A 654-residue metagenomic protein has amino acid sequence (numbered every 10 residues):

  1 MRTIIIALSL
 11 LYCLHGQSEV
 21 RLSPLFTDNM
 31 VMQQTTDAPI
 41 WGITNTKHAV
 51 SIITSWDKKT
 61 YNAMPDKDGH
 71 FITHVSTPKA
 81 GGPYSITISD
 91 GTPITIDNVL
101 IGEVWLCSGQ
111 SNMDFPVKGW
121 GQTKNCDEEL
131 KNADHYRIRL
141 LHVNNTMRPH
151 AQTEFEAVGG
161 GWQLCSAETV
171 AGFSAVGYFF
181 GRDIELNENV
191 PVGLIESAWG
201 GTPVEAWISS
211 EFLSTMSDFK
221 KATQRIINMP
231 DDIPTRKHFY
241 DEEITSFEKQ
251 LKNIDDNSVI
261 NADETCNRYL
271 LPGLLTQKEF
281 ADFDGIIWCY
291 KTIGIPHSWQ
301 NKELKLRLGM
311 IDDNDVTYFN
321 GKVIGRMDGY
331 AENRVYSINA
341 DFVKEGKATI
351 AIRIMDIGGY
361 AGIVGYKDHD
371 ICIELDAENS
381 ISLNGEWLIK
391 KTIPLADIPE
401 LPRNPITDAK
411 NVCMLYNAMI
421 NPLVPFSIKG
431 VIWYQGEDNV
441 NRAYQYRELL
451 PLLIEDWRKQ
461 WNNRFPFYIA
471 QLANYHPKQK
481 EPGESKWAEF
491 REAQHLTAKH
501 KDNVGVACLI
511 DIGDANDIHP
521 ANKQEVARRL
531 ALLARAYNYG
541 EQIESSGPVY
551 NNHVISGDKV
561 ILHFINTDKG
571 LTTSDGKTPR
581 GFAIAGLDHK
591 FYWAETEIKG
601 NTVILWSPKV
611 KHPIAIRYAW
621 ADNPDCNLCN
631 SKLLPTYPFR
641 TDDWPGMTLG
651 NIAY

Functional and structural regions predicted by a protein language model:
E19, L25-E103, G358-Y360: Ser/Thr-rich low-complexity repeats and stalk/linker segments
P24-D28, F283-P296, N333-Y336, N417: Short beta-strands within extracellular/lumenal beta-sheet-rich domains
Q34-T36, A281-D284, A521, E525 (+1 more regions): Surface beta-strand/loop "capping" patches
D57-G81, M310, T317-D370: Beta-strand-rich ligand-recognition modules
G81-G91, A351-I352, I614-W620: Short, aromatic- and glycine-rich surface loops/edge beta-strands on solvent-exposed regions
I94-L164, I195-Q277, K347-N417, N421-F426: An acidic-aromatic loop/edge-strand motif
C266-N267, I293-G321, I350-I352: Aromatic-lined ligand-binding clefts that engage carbohydrates, nucleic acids, or primary amines
N566-Y654: C-terminal beta-sandwich/jelly-roll accessory domains of carbohydrate-active enzymes
